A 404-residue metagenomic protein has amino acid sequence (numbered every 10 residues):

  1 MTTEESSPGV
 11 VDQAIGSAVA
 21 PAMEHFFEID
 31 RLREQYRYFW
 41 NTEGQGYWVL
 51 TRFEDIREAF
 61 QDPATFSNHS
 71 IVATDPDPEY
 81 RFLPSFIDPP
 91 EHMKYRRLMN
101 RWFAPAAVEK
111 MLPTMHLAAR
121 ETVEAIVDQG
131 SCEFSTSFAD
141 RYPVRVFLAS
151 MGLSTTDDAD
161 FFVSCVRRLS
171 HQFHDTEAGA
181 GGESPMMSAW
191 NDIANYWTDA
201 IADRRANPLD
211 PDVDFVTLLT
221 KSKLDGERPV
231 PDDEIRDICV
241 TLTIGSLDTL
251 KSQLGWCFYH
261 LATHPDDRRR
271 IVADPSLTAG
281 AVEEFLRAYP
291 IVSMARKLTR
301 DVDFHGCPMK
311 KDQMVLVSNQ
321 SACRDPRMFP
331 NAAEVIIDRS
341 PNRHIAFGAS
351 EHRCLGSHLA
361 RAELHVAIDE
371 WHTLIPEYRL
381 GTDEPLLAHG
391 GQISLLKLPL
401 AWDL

Functional and structural regions predicted by a protein language model:
M1-L404: Cytochrome P450
